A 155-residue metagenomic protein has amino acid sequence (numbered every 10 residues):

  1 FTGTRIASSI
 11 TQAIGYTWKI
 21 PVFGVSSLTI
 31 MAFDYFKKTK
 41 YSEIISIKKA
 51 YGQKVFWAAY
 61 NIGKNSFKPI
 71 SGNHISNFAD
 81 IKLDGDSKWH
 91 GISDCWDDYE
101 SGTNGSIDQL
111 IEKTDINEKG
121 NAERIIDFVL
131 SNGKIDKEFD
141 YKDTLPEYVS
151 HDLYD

Functional and structural regions predicted by a protein language model:
F1-S27: DPxDG-like acidic metal-binding loop motif
F23, S27-D155: Oxyanion-binding and handling regions
